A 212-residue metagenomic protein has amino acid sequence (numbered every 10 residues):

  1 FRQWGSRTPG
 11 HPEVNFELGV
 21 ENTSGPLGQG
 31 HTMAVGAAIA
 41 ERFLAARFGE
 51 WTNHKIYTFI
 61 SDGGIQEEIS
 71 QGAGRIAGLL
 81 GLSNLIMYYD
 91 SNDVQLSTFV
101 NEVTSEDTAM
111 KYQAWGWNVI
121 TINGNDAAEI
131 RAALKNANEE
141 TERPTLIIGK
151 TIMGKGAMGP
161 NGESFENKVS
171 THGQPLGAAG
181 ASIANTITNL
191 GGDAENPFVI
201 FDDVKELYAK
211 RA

Functional and structural regions predicted by a protein language model:
F1-L80: Cofactor-binding active-site loop characterized by glycine-rich and histidine/acidic residues
T52-N53, G81-S83, E140-R143: Short, well-ordered loop/turn elements at secondary-structure boundaries
I60, G64-E68, I86-Y88, N92-A212: Conserved acidic/glycine
